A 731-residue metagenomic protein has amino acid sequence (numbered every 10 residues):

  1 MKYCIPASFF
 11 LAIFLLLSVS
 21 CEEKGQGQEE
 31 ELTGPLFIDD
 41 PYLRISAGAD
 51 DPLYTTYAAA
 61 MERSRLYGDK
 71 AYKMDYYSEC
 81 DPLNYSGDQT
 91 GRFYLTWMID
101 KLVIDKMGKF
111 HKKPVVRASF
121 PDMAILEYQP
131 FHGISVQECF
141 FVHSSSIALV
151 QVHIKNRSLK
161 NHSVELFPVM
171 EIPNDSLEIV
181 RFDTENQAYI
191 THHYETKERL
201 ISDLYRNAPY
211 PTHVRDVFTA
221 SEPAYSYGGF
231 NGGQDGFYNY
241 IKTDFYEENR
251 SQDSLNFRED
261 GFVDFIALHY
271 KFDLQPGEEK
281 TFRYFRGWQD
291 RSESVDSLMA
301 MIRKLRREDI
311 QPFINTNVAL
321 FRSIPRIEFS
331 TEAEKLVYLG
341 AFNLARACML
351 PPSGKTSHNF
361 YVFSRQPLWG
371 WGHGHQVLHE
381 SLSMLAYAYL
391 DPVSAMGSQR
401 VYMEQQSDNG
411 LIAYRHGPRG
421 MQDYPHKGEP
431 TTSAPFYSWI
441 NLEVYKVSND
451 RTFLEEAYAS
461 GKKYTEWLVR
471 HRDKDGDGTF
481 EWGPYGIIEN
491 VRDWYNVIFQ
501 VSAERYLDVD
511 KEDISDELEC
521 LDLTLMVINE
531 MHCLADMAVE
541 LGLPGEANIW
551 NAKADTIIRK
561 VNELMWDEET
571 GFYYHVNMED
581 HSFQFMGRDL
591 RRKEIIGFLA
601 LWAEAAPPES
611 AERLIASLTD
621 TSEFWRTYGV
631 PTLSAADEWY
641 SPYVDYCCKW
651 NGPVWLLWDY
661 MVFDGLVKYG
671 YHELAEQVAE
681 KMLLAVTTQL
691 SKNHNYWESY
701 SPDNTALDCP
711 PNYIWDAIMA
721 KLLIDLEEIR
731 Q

Functional and structural regions predicted by a protein language model:
M1-F9: Bacterial N-terminal signal peptides that target proteins for export
S8-S18: Bacterial N-terminal signal peptides
C21-L336, W371, L390, I729-Q731: Terminal accessory carbohydrate-recognition/targeting modules of carbohydrate-active enzymes
Q28-Y94, G372-H375, K427-V447, D567-S617 (+1 more regions): C-terminal capping/lid segments that line or modulate ligand- or cofactor-binding pockets
I147-N156, S163-F167, E443-V447, F453 (+1 more regions): Hydrophobic or amphipathic alpha-helical targeting/insertion segments
F257-F265, V318-K463, E519, H532 (+3 more regions): Substrate-binding groove/exosite segments of carbohydrate-active enzymes
K280-T281, F285-R303, L368-W369, Y414-F436 (+7 more regions): The feature captures the catalytic groove of carbohydrate-active enzymes
F329-P351, Y389, Y402, Q406-L411 (+7 more regions): Active-site acid/base region of carbohydrate-active enzymes
